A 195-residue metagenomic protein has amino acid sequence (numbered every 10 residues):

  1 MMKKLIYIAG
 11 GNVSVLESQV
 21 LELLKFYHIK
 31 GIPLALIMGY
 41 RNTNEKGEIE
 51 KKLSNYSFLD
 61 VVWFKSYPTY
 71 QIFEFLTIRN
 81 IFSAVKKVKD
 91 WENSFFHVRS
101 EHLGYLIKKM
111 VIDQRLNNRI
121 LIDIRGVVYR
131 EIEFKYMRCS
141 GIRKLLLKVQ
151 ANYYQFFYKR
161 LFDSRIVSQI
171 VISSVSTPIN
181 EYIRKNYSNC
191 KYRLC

Functional and structural regions predicted by a protein language model:
M2-I6: Extreme N-terminal starter segment of soluble prokaryotic enzymes
Y7-K25, T43-N44, V98-E101: A short, glycine/small-residue-rich beta-strand->loop->alpha-helix junction that serves as a flexible
L16-Q19, G39, R99-S100, Y154 (+1 more regions): Replace "coordinates the UDP/GDP/TDP-sugar" with "coordinates nucleotide-activated sugar donors
L23-P33: A short, Lys/Arg-enriched amphipathic alpha-helix followed by its capping loop at the start of a domain
K25, F82-K89, Y105, R115 (+3 more regions): Membrane-proximal helix-turn-helix segments that form the acceptor-binding/catalytic region of lipid-linked
L34-T43: A short beta-strand-loop structural module common to alpha/beta enzyme folds
Y56-S83, G141-Q150: A short, charged, and often flexible helix/loop element on the N-terminal side of the glycosyltransferase catalytic
R165-V167, I172, T177-C195: Helix-loop-beta element that forms the nucleotide-linked donor phosphate-binding surface in glycosyltransferases
